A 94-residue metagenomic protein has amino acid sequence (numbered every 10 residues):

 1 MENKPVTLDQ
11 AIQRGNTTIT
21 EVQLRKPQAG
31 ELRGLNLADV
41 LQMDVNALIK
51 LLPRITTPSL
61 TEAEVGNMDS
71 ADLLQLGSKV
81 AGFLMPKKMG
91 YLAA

Functional and structural regions predicted by a protein language model:
E2-A94: Short, surface-exposed, charged amphipathic helix/loop patches that serve as local interaction elements
